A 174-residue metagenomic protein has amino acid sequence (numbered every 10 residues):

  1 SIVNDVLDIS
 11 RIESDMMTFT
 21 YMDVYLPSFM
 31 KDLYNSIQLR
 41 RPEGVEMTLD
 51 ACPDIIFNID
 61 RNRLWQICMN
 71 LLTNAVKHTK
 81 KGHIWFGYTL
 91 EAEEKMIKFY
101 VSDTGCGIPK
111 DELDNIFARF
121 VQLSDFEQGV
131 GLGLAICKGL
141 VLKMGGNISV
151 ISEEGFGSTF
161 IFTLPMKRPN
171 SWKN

Functional and structural regions predicted by a protein language model:
S1-I9, F29, I136: Coiled-coil phosphoacceptor/dimerization helix of two-component systems
S10-Y21: Helix-loop junction within the histidine kinase core
T20-Y25, G44-I56: Conserved catalytic submotifs in the C-terminal HATPase_c
A75-V76: Short helix-loop "hinge" at the ATP-lid/N-box region of the Bergerat-fold HATPase_c
H83-E94: Short beta-strand/loop element within the Bergerat-fold HATPase_c
I108-F120: Short conserved segment of the HATPase_c
